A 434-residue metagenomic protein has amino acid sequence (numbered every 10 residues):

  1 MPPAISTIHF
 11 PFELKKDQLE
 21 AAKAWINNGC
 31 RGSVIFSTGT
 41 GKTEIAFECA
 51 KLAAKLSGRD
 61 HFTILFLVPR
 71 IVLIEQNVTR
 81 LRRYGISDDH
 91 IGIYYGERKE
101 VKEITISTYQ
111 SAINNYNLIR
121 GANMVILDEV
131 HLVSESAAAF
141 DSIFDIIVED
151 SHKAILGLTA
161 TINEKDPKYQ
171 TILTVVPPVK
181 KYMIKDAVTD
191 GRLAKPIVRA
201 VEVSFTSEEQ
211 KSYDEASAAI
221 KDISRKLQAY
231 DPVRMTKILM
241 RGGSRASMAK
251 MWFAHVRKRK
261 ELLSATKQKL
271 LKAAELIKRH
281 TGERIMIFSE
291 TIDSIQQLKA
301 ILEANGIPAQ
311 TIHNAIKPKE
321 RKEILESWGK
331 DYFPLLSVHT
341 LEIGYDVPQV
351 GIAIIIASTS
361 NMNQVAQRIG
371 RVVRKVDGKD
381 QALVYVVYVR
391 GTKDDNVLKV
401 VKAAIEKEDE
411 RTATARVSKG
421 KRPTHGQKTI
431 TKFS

Functional and structural regions predicted by a protein language model:
P2-I35: Conserved pre-motif I regulatory segment
T38, T43-E48, D60-R83, E164 (+1 more regions): Conserved Walker A/P-loop ATP-binding site and its immediately adjacent core in helicase/helicase-like ATPase domains
E75, H90-E100, R284-F288, D293-E342: Conserved helicase ATPase core of P-loop NTP-dependent helicases/translocases
L81-N117: Inter-Walker segment of RecA-like/P-loop motor cores
G121-I126, P334-L336, I343-T359, Q364 (+1 more regions): A short beta-strand element within the Helicase C-terminal
L132-P196: Post-DEXD/H (motif II) to motif III coupling segment of the RecA-like Helicase ATP-binding lobe
K168-R279: Interdomain helical connector at the RecA1-RecA2 junction of SF1/SF2 helicase-like NTPases
R371-V400: Conserved segment of the helicase C-terminal RecA-like domain
